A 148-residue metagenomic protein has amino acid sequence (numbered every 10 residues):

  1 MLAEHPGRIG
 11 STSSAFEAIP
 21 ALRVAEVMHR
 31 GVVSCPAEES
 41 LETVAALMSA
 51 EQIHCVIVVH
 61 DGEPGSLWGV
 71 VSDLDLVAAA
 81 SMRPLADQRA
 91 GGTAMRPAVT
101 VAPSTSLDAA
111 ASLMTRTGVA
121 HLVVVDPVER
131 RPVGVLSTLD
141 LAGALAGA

Functional and structural regions predicted by a protein language model:
M1-A148: Tandem CBS (Cystathionine beta-synthase) repeat/Bateman regulatory domains
